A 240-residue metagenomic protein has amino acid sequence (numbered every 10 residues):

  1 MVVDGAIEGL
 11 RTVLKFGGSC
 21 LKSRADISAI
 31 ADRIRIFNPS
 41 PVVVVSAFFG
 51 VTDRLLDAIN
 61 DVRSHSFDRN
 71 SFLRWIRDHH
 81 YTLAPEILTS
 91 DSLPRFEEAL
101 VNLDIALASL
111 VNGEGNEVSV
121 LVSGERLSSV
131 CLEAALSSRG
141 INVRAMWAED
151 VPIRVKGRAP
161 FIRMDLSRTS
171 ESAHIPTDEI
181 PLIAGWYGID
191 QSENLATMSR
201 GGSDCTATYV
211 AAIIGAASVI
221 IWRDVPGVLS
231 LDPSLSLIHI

Functional and structural regions predicted by a protein language model:
V2-I238: Nucleotide/pyrophosphate-binding catalytic subdomain
